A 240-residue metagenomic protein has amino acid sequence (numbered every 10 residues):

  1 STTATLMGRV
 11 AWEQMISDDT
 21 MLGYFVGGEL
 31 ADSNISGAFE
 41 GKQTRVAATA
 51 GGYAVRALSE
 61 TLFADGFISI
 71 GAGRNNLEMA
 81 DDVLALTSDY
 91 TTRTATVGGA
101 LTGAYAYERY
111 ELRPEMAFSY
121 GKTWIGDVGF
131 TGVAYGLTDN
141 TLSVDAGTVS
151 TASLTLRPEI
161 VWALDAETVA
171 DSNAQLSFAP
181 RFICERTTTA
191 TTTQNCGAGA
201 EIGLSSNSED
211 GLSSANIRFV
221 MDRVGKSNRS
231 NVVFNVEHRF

Functional and structural regions predicted by a protein language model:
S1-F240: Membrane translocator/pore-forming domains, dominated by Gram-negative outer-membrane beta-barrels
